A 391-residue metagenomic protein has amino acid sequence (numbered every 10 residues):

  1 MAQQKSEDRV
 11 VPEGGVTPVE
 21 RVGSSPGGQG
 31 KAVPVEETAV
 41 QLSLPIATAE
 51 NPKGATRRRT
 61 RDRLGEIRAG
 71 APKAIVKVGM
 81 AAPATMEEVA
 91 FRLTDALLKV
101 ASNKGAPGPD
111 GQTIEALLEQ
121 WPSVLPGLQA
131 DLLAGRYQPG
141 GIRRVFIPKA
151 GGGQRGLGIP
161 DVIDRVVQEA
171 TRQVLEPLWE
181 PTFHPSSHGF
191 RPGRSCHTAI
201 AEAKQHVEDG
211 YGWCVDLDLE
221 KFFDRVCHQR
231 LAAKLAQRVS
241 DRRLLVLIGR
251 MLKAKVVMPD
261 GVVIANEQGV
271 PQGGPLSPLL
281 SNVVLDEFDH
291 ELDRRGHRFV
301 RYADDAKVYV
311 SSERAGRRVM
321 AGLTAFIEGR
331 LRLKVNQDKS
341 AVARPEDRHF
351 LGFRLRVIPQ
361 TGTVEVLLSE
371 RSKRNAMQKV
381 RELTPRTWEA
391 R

Functional and structural regions predicted by a protein language model:
M1-P122: Non-catalytic, polymerase-adjacent accessory regions of viral genome-replication enzymes
R61-K73, E88-G105, I142-R144, R172-L178 (+4 more regions): Short, compositionally biased low-complexity segments
T94-L97, A106-Q154: Phosphate/adenylate-binding "loop-and-lid" substructures adjacent to NTP/NAD/dNTP-binding pockets in NTP-dependent
V124, D131-F146, A150, V174 (+2 more regions): Conserved polymerase palm-domain catalytic core
G156-D161, V366: Conserved phosphate-binding loops in nucleotide/dinucleotide-binding enzymes
V162-A170, K204, A232: Duplex nucleic acid-engaging cores and interfaces of nucleic-acid transaction enzymes
K253, R330-R391: A conserved non-catalytic segment of reverse transcriptases and RNA-directed RNA polymerases corresponding to the late
